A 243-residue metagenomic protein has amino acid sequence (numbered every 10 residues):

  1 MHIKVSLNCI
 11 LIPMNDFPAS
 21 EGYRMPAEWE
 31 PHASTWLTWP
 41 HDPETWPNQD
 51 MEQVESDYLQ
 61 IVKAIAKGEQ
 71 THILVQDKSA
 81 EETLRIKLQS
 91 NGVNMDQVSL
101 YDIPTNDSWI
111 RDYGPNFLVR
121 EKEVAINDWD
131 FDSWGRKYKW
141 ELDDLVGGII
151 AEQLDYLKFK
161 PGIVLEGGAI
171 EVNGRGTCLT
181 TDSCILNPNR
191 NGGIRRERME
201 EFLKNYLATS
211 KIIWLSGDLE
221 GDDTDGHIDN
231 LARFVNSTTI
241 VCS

Functional and structural regions predicted by a protein language model:
H2-S6, I10: Short, positively charged and aromatic/hydrophobic N-terminal segments
P13-S243: The feature marks the mature, well-folded catalytic cores of soluble enzymes
